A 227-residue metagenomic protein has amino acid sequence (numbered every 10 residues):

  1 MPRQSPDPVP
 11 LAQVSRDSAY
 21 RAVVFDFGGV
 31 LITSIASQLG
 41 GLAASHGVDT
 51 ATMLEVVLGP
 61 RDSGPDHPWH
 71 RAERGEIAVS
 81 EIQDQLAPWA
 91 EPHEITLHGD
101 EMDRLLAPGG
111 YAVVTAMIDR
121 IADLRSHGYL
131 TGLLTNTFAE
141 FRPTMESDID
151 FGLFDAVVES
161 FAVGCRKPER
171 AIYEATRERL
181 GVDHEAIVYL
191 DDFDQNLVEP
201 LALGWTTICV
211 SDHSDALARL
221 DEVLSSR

Functional and structural regions predicted by a protein language model:
M1-F25, A122, L134, F138-R227: Asp-based, Mg2+/Mn2+-dependent phosphohydrolase catalytic module
R3, D7-D119, S126: N-terminal helical cap/lid subdomain that shapes the substrate entry/recognition surface in HAD-like hydrolases
P108-A112, L133, K167: Short, surface-exposed alpha-helical recognition segments that flank or form part of ligand/macromolecule-binding
Y129-L130: Short beta-strand/loop segments at the ligand-binding rim of alpha/beta enzyme cores
